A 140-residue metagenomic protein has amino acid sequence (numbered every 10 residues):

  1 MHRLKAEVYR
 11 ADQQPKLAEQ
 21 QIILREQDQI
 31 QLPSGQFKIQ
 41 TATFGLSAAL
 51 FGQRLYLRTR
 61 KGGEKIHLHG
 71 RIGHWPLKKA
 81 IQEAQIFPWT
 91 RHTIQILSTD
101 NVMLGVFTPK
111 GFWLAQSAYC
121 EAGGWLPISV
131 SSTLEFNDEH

Functional and structural regions predicted by a protein language model:
M1-H140: AMP-forming adenylation/ATP pyrophosphatase catalytic core
